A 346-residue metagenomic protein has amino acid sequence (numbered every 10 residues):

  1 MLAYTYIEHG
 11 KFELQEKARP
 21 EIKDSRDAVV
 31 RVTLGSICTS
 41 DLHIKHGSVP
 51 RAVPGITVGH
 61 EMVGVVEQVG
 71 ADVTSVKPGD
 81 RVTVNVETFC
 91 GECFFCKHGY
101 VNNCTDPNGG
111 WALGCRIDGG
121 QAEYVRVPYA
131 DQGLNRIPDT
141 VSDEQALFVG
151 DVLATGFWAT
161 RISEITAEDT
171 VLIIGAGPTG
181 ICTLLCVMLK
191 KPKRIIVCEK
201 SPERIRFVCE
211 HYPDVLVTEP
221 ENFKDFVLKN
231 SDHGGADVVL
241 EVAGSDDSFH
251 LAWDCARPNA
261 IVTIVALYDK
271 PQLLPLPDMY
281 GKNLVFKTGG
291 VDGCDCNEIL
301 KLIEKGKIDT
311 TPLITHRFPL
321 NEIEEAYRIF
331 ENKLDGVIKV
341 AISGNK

Functional and structural regions predicted by a protein language model:
M1, K200, D225, H250-D254 (+1 more regions): C-terminal hydrophobic helical "lid"/dimerization subdomain of Rossmann-like NAD(P)H-dependent oxidoreductases
P20-G35, S48-K97, P138-V141: Glycine-rich beta-strand-centered segment in the early N-terminal region that forms part of a ligand/cofactor-binding
K23-D24, K77, T166, R257 (+1 more regions): Residue-level recognition of short, solvent-exposed, well-ordered loop/turn junctions that link secondary-structure
G79, E168, P213-D214, G235-A236 (+1 more regions): Local beta-strand N-terminus motif with an aromatic residue
E92-I174: NAD(P)H dinucleotide-binding glycine-rich loop of Rossmann-like/cofactor-binding domains, especially the beta1-alpha1
R136-E221: Mid-domain Rossmann-like dinucleotide-binding core that forms the NAD(H)/NADP(H) cofactor-binding site
S163, I205-V285: Glycine-rich cofactor phosphate-binding loops and adjacent beta1-alpha1 units of small-molecule cofactor enzyme domains
E199, A266, G290: Conserved acidic E/D residue at the C-terminus of a beta-strand in Rossmann-like folds
